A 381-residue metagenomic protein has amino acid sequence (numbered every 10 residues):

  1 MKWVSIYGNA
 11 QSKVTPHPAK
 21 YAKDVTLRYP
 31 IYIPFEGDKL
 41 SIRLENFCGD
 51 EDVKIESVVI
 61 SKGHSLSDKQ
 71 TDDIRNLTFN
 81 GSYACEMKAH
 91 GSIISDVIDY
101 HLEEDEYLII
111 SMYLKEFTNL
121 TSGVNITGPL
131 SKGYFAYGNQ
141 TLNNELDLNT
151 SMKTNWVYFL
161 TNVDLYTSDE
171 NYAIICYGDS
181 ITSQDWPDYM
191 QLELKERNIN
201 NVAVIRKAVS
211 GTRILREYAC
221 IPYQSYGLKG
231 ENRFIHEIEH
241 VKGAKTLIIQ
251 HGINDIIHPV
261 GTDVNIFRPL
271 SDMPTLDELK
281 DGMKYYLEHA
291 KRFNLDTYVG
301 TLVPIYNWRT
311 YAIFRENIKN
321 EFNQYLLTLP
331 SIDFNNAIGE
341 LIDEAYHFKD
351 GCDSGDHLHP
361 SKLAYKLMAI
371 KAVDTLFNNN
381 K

Functional and structural regions predicted by a protein language model:
M1-I175, T182-S183, D188, E196-I199 (+2 more regions): N-terminal secretory targeting modules
V58-S61, E170-D281, H359: Conserved SGNH/GDSL esterase-like catalytic core that processes O-acyl groups on lipids and polysaccharides
E116, G211-R213, D255-I257, Y306 (+1 more regions): Feature marks short, surface-exposed loop/turn motifs that line or immediately flank catalytic pockets and channel
E193-R197, K207, E237, V241 (+4 more regions): Structured segments of extracytoplasmic/periplasmic soluble domains in secreted or envelope-associated proteins
F234, L279-Y286, I318, F322-L326: A general structural detector for well-ordered alpha-helical segments in enzyme core domains, enriched
Q250-D255, Y286-K319: Active-site segments of SGNH/GDSL-like serine hydrolases that catalyze O-acetyl group transfer/hydrolysis on lipids
L302-K381: Catalytic His-Asp segment of secreted/periplasmic serine-dependent ester chemistry enzymes
